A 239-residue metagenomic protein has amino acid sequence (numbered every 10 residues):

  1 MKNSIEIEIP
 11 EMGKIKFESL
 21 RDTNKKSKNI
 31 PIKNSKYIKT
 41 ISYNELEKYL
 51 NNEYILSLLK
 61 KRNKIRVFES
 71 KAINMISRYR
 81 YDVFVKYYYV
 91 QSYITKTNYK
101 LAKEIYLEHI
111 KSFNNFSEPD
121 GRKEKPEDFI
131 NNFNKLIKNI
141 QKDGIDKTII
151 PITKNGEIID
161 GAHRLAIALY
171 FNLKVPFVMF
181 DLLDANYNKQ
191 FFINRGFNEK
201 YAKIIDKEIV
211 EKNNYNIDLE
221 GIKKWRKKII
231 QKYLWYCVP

Functional and structural regions predicted by a protein language model:
M1-I41: Intrinsically disordered, low-structural-confidence terminal and linker regions
K2, I9, I30, T40-N44 (+4 more regions): Short linear elements at protein peripheries
P31, K39, Y43-K60, E208-K212 (+1 more regions): Periplasmic/luminal catalytic loop of GT-C fold multi-pass membrane glycosyltransferases that transfer sugars from
I55-F116: Extended, charge-rich helix/loop segments that form flexible, surface "patches" used to engage negatively charged
L101-E157: Short alpha-helix boundary/capping and kink motifs at helix termini
I149-I152, A166, P176-V178: Ordered hydrophobic segments in well-structured contexts
N155-N172: A sequence-level detector for short glycine-anchored, His/Arg-bearing signature motifs that mark catalytic or binding
F177-V238: Active-site or metal-binding loop neighborhoods of secreted/extracellular toxin and effector enzymes
